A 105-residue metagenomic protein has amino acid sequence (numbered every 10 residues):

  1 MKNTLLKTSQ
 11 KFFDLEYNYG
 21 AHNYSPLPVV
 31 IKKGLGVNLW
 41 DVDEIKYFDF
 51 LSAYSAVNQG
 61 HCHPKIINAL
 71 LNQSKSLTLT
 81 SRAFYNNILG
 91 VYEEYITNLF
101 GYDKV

Functional and structural regions predicted by a protein language model:
M1-L35, A83, Y95: Active-site-adjacent loop/helix segments that line or gate small-molecule/cofactor pockets in enzymes
L5, N18, K46-V105: Glycine-rich loop-to-alpha-helix module at the N-terminal edge of alpha/beta enzyme cores
Q10-K11, D41-V42, I67-N68: Short, flexible segments with low predicted structural confidence
V29-L51: Active-site and channel-lining beta-strand-loop segments that bind or position nucleotide-derived/phosphorylated
